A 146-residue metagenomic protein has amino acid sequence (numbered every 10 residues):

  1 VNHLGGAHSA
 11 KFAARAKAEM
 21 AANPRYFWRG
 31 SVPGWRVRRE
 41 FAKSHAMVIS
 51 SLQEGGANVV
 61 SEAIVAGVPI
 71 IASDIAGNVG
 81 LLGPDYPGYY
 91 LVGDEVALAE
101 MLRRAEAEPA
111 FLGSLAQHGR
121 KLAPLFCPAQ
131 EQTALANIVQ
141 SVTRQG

Functional and structural regions predicted by a protein language model:
A13-W35: Nucleotide-activated donor-binding/catalytic signature segment of Leloir-type glycosyltransferases, i.e., the conserved
S31, R39-S44: Short alpha-helical donor nucleotide-sugar binding micro-motif in glycosyltransferases
M47-V48: A short hydrophobic beta-strand element within the catalytic core of glycosyltransferases that build diverse glycans
L52: Aromatic "clamp/platform" in nucleotide-sugar-dependent glycosyltransferases that forms part of the donor/acceptor
P69-A72: Short hydrophobic beta-strand element within catalytic cores of glycosyltransferases and related nucleotide-activated
P84-E95, R104-P109: Conserved acidic donor-binding segment of nucleotide-sugar-dependent glycosyltransferases
F111-L125: A short, well-ordered alpha-helix in the C-terminal region of glycosyltransferases
P128-G146: C-terminal alpha-helical cap of glycosyltransferases
